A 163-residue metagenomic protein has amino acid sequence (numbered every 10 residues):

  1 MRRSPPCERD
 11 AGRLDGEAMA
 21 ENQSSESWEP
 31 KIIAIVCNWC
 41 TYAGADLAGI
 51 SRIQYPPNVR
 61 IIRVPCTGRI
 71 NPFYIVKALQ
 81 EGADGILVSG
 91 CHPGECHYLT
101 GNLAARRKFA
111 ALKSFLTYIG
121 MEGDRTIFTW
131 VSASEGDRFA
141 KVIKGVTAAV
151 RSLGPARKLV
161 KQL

Functional and structural regions predicted by a protein language model:
M1-A20: Iron-sulfur cluster-binding cysteine motifs and their immediate structural context in ferredoxin-like electron-transfer
M1-P5, C37-C40, I86, C91 (+1 more regions): Short cysteine clusters
P6, A11, G123, K158-L163: N-terminal leader/presequence segments that precede the conserved core
E8, L112-I119, V146-A156: Change "in soluble alpha/beta enzymes" to "in soluble alpha/beta proteins
A20, S27-G68, L159: Mobile, glycine- and charge-enriched loop segments and immediately flanking short secondary-structure elements within
G44-L47, L99, K141: Short, well-ordered secondary-structure micro-motifs
R52, R60-F139: Cofactor-cradling patches in redox/metallo enzymes
V131-L163: C-terminal functional segments of enzyme domains
